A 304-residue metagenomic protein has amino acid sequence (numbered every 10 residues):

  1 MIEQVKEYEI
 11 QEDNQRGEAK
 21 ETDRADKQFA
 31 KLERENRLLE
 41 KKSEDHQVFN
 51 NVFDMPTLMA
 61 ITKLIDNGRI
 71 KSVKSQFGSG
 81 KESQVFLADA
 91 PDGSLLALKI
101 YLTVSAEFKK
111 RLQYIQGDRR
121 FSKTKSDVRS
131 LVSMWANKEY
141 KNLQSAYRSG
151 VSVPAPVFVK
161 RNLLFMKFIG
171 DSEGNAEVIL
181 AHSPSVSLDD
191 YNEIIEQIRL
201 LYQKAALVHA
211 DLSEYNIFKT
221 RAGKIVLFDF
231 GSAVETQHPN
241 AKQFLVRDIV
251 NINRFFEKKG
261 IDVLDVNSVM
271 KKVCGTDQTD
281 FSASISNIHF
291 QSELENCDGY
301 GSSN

Functional and structural regions predicted by a protein language model:
M1-R37, F290-N296: Long, low-complexity intrinsically disordered regions enriched in Ser/Thr/Pro/Gly
T22, K41, V48-N175: Conserved ATP-binding subdomain of kinase catalytic cores across diverse folds
E35-D45: A short, surface-exposed helix-loop junction/capping segment
L102, G170, E214, K219 (+1 more regions): Short, glycine/acidic-enriched loop or turn micro-motifs at the edges of active sites
R111, A176-H182, Q237-P239: Short acidic, glycine/proline-rich loop/turn micro-motifs
D127-V153, K160, A176-A210, Y215 (+3 more regions): Conserved kinase catalytic-core helix
D190, Q203-V208, T220-N304: C-lobe/activation-segment region of protein kinase-like
